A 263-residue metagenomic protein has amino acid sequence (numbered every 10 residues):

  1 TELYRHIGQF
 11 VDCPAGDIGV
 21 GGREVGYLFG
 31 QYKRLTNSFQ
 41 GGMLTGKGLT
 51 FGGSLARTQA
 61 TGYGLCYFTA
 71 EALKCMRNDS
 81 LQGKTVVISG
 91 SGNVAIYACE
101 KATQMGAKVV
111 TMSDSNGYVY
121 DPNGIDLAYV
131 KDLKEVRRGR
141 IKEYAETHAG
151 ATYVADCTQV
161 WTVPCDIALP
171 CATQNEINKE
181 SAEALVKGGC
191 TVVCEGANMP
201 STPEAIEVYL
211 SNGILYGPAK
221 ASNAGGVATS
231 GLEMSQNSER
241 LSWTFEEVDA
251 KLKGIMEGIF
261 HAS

Functional and structural regions predicted by a protein language model:
T1, V25-G30, Y63-A70, I96-T103 (+6 more regions): Predominant activation on well-ordered alpha-helical scaffold segments within soluble catalytic domains
T1-L55, F68: N-terminal ligand-binding/catalytic initiation module
F10-C13, G41, G48, T85 (+5 more regions): Structural motif
D17-I18, S54-T61, V87-S91, A197-N198 (+1 more regions): Active-site nucleophile and cofactor-binding loops and adjacent substrate-binding regions of central metabolic enzymes
G19-E24, D114-V119, S222-G225: Glycine-rich beta-alpha junction loops
G48, G53-P164: Glycine-rich phosphate/diphosphate-binding loop of Rossmann-like nucleotide-binding domains
A72-L73, V186-S263: Adenosine-phosphate binding glycine-rich loop
G117-Y216, A221: Rossmann-like adenosine-cofactor binding region
